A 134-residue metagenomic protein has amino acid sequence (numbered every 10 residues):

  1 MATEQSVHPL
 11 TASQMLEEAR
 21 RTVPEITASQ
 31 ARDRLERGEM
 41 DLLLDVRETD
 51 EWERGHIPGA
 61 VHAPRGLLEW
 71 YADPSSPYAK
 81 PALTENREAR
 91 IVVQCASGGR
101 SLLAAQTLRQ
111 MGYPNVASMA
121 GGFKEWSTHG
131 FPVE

Functional and structural regions predicted by a protein language model:
M1-D41, T49-R90, G99-E134: Rhodanese-like catalytic fold shared by cysteine-dependent sulfurtransferases and DSP/PTP-type phosphatases
Q94: Short, surface-exposed ligand- or partner-binding patches at beta-edge/loop junctions that are enriched in aromatics
